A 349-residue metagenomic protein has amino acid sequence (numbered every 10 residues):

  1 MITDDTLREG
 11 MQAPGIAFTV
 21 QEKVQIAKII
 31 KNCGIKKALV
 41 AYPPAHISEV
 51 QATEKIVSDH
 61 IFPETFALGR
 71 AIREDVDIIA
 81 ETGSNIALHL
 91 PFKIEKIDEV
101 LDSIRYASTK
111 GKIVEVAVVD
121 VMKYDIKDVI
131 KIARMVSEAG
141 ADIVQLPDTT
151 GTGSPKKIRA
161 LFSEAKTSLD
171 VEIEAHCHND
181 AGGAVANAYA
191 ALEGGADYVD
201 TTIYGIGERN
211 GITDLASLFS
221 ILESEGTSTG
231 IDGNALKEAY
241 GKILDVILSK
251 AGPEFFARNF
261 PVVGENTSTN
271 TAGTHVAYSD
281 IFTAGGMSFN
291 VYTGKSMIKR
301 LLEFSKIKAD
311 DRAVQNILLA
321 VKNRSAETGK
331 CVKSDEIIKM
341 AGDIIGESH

Functional and structural regions predicted by a protein language model:
M1, T6, S228-H349: A mid-to-C-terminal "edge-of-domain" accessory segment
M1-A71: N-terminal capping/small domains of soluble enzymes
M1-G15, S103-V121, A165-D170, K295: N-terminal small/glycine-rich loop or linker at the start of catalytic domains across soluble metabolic enzymes
I35-I61, L88-I97, Q145-K156, I206-R209: Glycine-rich, proline-tolerant flexible connector loops at the mouths of alpha/beta enzymes
K37, Y42-P43, D59-I132: Active-site beta->alpha loop and helix N-cap motifs at the rims of alpha/beta catalytic domains
H46-R70, V100-I113, I158-A175, S220-E225: Alpha-helix-loop-beta-strand connector modules within alpha/beta enzyme cores
R73-I79, I126-R134, A181-D197: Catalytic cores of alpha/beta
T149-V262: Catalytic alpha/beta core domains of metabolic enzymes, predominantly
